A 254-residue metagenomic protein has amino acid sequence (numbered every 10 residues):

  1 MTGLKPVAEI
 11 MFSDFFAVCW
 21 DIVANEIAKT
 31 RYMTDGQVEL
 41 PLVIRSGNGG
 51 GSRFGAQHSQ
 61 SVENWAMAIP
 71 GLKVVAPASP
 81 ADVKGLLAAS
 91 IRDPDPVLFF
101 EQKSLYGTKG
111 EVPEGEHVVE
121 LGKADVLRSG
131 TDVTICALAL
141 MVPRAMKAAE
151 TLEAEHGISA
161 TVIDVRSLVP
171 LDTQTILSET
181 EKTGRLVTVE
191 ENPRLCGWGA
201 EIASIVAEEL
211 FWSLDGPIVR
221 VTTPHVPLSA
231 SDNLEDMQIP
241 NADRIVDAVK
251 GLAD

Functional and structural regions predicted by a protein language model:
M1-R144, A160: Conserved thiamine diphosphate
Q37-V43, G51-R53, K103-D254: Thiamine diphosphate
